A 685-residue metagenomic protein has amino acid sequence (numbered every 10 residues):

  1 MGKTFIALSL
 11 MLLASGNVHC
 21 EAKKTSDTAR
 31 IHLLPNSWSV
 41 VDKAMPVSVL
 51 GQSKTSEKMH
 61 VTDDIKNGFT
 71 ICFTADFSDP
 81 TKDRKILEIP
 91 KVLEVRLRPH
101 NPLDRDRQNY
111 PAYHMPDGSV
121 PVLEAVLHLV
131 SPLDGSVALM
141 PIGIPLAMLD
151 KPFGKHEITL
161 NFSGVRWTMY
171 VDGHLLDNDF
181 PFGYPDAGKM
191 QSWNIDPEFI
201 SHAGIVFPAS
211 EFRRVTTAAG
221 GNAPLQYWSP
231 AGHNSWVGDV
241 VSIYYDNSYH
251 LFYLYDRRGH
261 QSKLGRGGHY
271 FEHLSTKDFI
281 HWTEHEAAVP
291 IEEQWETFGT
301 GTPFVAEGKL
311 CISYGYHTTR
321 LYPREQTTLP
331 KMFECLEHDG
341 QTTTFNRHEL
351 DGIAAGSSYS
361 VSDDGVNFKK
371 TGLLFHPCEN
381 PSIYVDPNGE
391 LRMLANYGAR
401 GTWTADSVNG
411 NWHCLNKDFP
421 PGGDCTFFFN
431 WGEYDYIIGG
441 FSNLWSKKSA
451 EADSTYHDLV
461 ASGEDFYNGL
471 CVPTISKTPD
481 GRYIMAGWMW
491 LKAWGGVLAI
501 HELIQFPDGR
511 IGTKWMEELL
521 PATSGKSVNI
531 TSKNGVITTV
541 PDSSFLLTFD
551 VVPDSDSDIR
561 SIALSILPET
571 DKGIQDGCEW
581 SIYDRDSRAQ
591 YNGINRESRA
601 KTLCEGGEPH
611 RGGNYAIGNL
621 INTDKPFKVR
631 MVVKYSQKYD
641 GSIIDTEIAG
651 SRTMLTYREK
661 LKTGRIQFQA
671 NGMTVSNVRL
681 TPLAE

Functional and structural regions predicted by a protein language model:
T4-L13: Sec-dependent N-terminal signal peptides
C20-A22: Boundary at the C-terminal end of the N-terminal hydrophobic targeting segment
D27-A44, T74, H114, G118-G183: Extracellular glycan-interaction surfaces
R30-V40, G68, L103-Y110, I144-L146 (+5 more regions): Carbohydrate-active catalytic/glycan-binding domains of CAZyme proteins, especially the secreted or lumenal ectodomains
S39-V137, P553-I559: Extracellular glycan-recognition modules
D76-P80, L160, F506: Phosphate/oxyanion-binding loops and surfaces in catalytic or ligand/nucleic-acid-binding neighborhoods
